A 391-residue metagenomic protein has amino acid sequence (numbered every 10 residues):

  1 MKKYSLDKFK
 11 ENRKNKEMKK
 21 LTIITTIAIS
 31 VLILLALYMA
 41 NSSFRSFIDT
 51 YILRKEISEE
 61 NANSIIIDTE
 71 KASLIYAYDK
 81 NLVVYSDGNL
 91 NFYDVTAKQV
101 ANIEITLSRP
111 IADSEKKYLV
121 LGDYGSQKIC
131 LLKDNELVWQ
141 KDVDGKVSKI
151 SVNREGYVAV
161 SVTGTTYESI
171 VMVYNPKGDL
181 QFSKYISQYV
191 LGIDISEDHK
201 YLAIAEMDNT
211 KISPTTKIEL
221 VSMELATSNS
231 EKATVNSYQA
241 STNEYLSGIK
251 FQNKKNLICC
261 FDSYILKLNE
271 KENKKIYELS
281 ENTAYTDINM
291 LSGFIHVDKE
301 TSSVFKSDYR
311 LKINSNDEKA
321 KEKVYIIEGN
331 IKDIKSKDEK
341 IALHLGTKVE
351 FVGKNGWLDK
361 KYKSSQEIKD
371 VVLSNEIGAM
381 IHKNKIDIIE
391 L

Functional and structural regions predicted by a protein language model:
M1-T22: N-terminal Lys/Arg-rich, disordered targeting/topogenic segments
K20-M39: Hydrophobic membrane-insertion alpha-helices, especially the h-region of bacterial N-terminal signal peptides
A40-S46, N89-N91, Q127-L131, T166-M172 (+5 more regions): Structural motif
L53-I67, T96-E104, N135-D142, G178-K184 (+4 more regions): A short beta-strand motif characteristic of beta-propeller blades
I66-Y76, I105-K117, G145-R154, I186-E197 (+5 more regions): Repeated scaffold domains used in trafficking and secretory/extracellular systems, primarily beta-propellers
N81-L82, L119, Y157-A159, H199-L202 (+4 more regions): Hydrophobic beta-strand positions that form the internal "hydrophobic ladder" of WD40/Gbeta-like beta-propeller blades
T106-D208, I212: Non-cytosolic head/periplasmic domains of membrane-anchored proteins
L191-D308: Acidic, serine/threonine- and glycine-rich low-complexity intrinsically disordered segments that serve as flexible
